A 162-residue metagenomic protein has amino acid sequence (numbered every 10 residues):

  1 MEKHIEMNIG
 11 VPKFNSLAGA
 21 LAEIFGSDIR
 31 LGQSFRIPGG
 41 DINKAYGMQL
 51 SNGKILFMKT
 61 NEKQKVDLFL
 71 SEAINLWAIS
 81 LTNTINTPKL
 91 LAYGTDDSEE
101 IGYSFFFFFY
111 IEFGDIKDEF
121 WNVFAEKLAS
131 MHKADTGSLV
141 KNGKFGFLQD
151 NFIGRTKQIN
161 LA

Functional and structural regions predicted by a protein language model:
M1-R30: Juxta-kinase regulatory segment immediately upstream of eukaryotic protein kinase catalytic domains
S34-A162: ATP-binding pocket architecture of kinase catalytic cores
